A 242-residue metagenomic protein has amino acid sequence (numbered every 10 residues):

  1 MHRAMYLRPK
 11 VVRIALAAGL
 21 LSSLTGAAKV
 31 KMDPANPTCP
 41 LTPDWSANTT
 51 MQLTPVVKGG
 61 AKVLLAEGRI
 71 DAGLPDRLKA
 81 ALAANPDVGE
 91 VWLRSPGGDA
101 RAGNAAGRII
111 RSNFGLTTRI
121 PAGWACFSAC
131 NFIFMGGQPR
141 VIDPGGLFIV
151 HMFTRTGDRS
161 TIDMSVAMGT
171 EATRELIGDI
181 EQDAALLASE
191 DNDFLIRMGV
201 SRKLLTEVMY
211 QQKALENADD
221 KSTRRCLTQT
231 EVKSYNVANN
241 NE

Functional and structural regions predicted by a protein language model:
H2-I14: Bacterial N-terminal signal peptides that target proteins for export
R13-S23: Bacterial N-terminal signal peptides
L24-D33: Bacterial Sec-dependent signal peptides at the C-terminal "C-region" and cleavage site
T38, A47-R77: STAS-typified acidic loop motif
P75-K79, G103-G107, C130-N131, M135 (+5 more regions): Extracytoplasmic/secreted envelope proteins and their assembly/folding machinery, especially bacterial periplasmic
D87-A102, T117-G123: Short, glycine-/small-residue-enriched flexible loop/hinge segments at domain edges that mediate gating
G115-G157, T161: Glycine-rich beta-to-alpha active-site loop
S160-E242: Charged, glycine-interspersed solvent-exposed loop segments at helix/strand-loop junctions that cap or gate access
